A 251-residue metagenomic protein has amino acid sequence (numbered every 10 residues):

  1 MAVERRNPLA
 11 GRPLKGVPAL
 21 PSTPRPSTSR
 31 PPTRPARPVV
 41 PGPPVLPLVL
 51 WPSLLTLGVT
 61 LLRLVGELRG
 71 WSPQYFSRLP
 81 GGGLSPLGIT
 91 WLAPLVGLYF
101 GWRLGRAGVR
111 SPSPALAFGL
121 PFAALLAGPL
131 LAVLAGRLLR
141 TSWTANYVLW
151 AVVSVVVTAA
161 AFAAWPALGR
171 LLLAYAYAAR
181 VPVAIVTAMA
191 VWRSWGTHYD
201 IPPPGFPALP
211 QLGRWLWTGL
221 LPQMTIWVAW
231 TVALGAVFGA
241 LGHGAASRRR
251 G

Functional and structural regions predicted by a protein language model:
R5, W71-A93, L125-L168: Alpha-helical transmembrane segments and their immediate interhelical/interface regions in integral membrane proteins
P35-S53: N-terminal membrane topogenic signal
L54-W71: Alpha-helical transmembrane segments of multi-pass membrane proteins
L87-W91, P210-A236: Hydrophobic alpha-helical transmembrane segments
P94-G108, T225-R250: Transmembrane alpha-helical segments in integral membrane proteins
R106-L116, A163-L171: Membrane-interface helix-boundary motifs at transmembrane edges
R170-P182: Central hydrophobic cores of alpha-helical transmembrane segments in multi-pass integral membrane proteins
P182-L209: Juxtamembrane non-transmembrane "cap" segments at the membrane-aqueous interface of multi-pass membrane proteins
